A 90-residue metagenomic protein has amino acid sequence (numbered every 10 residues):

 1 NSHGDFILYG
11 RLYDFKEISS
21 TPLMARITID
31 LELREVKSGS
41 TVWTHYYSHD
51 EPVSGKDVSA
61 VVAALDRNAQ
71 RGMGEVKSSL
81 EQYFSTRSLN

Functional and structural regions predicted by a protein language model:
N1-S40, S54: Surface-exposed short loop/turn segments
Y9, Y13, Y46-Y47, Y83: Sequence-level detector for tyrosine residue identity
I27-T28, H49, V62, L89: Hydrophobic alpha-helical segments
K37-E75: Short secondary-structure boundary motifs at beta->alpha junctions and helix caps
E81-N90: Short, highly charged C-terminal tails/helix-capping segments
